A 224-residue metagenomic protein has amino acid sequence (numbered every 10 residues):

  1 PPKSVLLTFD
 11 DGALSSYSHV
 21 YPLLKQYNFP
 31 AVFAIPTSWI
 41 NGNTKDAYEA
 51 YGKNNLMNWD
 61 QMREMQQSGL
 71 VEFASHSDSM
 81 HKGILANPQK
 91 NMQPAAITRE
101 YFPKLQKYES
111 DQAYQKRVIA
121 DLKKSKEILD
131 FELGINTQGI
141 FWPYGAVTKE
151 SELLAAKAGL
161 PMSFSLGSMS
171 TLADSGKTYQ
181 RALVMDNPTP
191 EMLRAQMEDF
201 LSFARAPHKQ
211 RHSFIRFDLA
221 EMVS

Functional and structural regions predicted by a protein language model:
P1-V5, K177, R181-T189, M197-M222: N-terminal pre-catalytic segment of deacetylase/amide-hydrolase enzymes
P2-S4, T8, G12-V20: Membrane-embedded segments
P2-V5, K25-T148, Y179: Metal-dependent polysaccharide deacetylase catalytic core of the NodB/CE4 family, i.e., the active-site-bearing domain
F9-D10, S75, F217: Active-site flanking residues adjacent to catalytic metal/cofactor-binding acidic residues
G12, P36-S38, D78, S168 (+2 more regions): Solvent-exposed coil/turn segments that connect beta secondary-structure elements in extracytoplasmic/periplasmic
S15, D60, Q66-Q67, F102-E109 (+1 more regions): Short, basic, helix/turn surface patches
H19, P30, E72, D78-M80 (+2 more regions): Electropositive, surface-exposed helix/loop patches at the edges of structured domains that serve as adaptable
I135-Q138, T148-R194: Extended hydrophobic/aromatic segments used for targeting, binding, or gating
